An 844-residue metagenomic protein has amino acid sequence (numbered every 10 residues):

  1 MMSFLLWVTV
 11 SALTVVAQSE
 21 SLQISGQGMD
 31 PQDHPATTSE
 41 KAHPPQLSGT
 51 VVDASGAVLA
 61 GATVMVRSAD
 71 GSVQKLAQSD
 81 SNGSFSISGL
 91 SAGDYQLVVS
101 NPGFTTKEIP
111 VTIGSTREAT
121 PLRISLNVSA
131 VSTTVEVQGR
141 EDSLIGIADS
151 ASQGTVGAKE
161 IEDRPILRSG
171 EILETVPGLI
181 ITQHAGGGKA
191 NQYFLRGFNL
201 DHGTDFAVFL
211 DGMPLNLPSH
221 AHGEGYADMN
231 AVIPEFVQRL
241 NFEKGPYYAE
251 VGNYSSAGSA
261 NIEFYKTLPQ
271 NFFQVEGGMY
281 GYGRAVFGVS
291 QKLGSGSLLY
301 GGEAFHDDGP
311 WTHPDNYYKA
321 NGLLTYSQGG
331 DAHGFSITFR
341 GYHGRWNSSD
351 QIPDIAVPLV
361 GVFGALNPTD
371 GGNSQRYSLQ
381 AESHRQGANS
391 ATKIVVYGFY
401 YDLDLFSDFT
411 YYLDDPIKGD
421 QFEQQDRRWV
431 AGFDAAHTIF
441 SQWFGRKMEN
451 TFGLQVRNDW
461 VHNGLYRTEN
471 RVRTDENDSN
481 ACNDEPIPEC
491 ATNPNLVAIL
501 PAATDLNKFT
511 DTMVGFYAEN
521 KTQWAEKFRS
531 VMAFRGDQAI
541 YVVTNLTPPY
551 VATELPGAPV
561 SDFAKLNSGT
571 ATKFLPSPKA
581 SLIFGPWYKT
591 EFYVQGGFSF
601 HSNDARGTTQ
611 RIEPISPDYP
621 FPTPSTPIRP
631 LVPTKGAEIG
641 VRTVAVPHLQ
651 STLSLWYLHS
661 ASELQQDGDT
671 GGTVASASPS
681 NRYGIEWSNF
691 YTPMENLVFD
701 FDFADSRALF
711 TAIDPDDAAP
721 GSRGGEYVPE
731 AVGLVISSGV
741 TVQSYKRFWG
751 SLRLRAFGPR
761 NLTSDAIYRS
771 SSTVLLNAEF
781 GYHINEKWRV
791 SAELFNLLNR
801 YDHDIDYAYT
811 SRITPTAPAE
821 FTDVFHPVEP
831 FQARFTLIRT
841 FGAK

Functional and structural regions predicted by a protein language model:
L22-E40, P44, S48, V52-A57 (+7 more regions): Short, acidic, small-residue-rich periplasmic hinge/interaction motif at the N-terminus of Gram-negative outer-membrane
Q153, G170-L217: Extracytoplasmic beta-strand/coil segments of soluble accessory domains associated with Gram-negative outer-membrane
M213-K244, E263-F264: Short acidic/polar hinge/loop motifs at secondary-structure boundaries that mediate gating or recognition
G277-H306, W311-S349, T369-A391, W524 (+3 more regions): Transmembrane beta-barrel wall of Gram-negative outer-membrane proteins
G329-Y342, N373-Y550, L649-L655, V698-D700 (+1 more regions): Face-selective signature of the C-terminal outer-membrane beta-barrel domain
H384, A391-F409, G585-H601, P627-Y683 (+2 more regions): Membrane-embedded beta-barrel scaffold of Gram-negative outer-membrane proteins
A436-I439, E526-K527, Q538-A539, H648-L664 (+3 more regions): Gram-negative outer-membrane beta-barrel transporters
A756-R760, Y782-K844: C-terminal beta-signal and adjacent terminal beta-strands/loops of Gram-negative outer-membrane beta-barrel proteins
